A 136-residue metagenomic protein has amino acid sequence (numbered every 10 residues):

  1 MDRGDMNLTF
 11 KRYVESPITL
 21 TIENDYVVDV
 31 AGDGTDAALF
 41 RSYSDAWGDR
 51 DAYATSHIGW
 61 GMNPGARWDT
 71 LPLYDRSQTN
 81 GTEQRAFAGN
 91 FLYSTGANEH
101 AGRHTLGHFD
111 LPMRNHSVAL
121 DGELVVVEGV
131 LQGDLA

Functional and structural regions predicted by a protein language model:
M1-A136: Metal/cofactor-centered catalytic core regions of large enzymes
